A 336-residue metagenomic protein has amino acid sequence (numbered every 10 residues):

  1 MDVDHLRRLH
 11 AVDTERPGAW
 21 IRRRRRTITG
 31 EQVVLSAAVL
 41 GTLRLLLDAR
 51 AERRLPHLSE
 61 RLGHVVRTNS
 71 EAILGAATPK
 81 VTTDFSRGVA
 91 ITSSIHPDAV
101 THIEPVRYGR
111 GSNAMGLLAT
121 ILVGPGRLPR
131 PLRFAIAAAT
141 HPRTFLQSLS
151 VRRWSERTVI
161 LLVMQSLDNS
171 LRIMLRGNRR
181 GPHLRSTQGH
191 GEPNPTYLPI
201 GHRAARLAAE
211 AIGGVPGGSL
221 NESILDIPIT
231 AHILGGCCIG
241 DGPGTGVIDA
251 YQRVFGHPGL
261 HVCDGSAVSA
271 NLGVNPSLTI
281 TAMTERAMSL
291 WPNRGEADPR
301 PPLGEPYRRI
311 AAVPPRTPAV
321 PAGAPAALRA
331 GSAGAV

Functional and structural regions predicted by a protein language model:
M1, V159-L162, L184-A270: A glycine-rich dinucleotide-binding beta-alpha-beta segment and adjacent secondary-structure elements that constitute
M1-R8: Feature captures the FAD/FMN-dependent oxidoreductase FAD-binding
V3, D13-S93, D264, S277-P302: Glycine-rich loop(s) and the adjacent beta-strand/alpha-helix scaffold that form part
L43-L45, D84-F85, R172-I173, V247-D249 (+1 more regions): Short helix/loop capping segments that flank catalytic or ligand/cofactor-binding pockets
S59-H183, H190, I233, F255 (+3 more regions): FAD cofactor-binding and catalytic pocket of flavoenzymes
G63-R67, T196-G214, S289, A297 (+1 more regions): Extended C-terminal subregions enriched in glycine
T92, R180, L220-T230, P301-R309: A glycine-rich phosphate-binding loop feature that marks nucleotide/adenosyl-phosphate handling sites
H257, N271-V336: In a subset of proteins, long, contiguous C-terminal domains/tails are tracked
